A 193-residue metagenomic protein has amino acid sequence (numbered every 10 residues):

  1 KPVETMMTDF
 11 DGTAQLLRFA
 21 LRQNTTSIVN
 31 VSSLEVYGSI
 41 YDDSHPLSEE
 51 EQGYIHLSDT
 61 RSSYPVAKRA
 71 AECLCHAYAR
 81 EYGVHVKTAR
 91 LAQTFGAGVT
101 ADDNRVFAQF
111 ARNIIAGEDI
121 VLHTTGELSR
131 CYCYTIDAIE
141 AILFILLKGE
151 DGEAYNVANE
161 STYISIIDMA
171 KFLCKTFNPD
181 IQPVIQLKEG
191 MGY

Functional and structural regions predicted by a protein language model:
K1-T8: NAD(P)H-binding glycine-rich loop region in Rossmannoid oxidoreductase-like domains and their noncatalytic homologs
E4, D42-D43, L57-S63, A77 (+1 more regions): Active-site loop-to-helix junction immediately N-terminal to the catalytic Tyr of the SDR YXXXK motif in Rossmann-fold
G12, L16-A20, L74-C75, A141 (+1 more regions): Hydrophobic positions on the long internal alpha-helix of Rossmann-like NAD(P)-dependent oxidoreductase domains
A14-R61: Conserved Rossmann-fold NAD(P)-dependent oxidoreductase catalytic core, especially the SDR/UDP-sugar
S27-N30, K87-Q93, C131, N156: Structural signature of the Rossmann-like NAD(P)-dependent dehydrogenase/reductase core
S32-S33, E72-A97, A108: Conserved beta-loop-beta element that borders a ligand/cofactor-binding pocket
S63, A67-A70: Active-site helix of classical SDR
I114-Y193: C-terminal substrate-binding subdomain of Rossmann-fold SDR/epimerase-dehydratase oxidoreductases
